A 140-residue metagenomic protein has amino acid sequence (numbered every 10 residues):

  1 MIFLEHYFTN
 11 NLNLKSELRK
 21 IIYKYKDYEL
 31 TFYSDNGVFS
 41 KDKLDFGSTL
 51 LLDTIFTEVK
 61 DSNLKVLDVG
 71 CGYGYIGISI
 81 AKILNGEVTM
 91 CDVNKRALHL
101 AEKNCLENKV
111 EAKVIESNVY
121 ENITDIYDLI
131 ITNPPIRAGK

Functional and structural regions predicted by a protein language model:
M1-K26, G37-K41: N-terminal auxiliary segments of SAM/dcSAM-dependent transferases
Y23, Y33, K43, V66-D68: Short glycine- and Lys/Arg-enriched binding-loop motifs that mark or flank ligand-binding interfaces
Y28-F32: A short, charged helix-loop
D35-I55: Class I S-adenosylmethionine
S40, A138-G139: Alpha-helix N-cap/loop-to-helix initiation residues
S48-T132, A138: Conserved SAM/SAH cofactor-binding pocket of Class I
